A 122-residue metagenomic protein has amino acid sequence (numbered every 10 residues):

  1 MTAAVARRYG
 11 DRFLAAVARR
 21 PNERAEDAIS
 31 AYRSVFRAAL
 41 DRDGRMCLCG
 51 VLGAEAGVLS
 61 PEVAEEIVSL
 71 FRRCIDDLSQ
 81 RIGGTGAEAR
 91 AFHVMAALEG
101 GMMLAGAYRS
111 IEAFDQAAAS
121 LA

Functional and structural regions predicted by a protein language model:
A4, L14-R45: Hydrophobic alpha-helical connector segments
V5-Y9, F13, Y32, I67-C74 (+1 more regions): Hydrophobic/aromatic residues within well-ordered alpha-helical segments
G10, L14, R37, I75-S79 (+2 more regions): Structural signal for well-ordered, non-membrane alpha-helices
F13, V17, P21, A56-S60 (+2 more regions): Short amphipathic alpha-helical interaction patches enriched in hydrophobic/aromatic residues with interspersed Lys/Arg
A28, L40-E65: Amphipathic alpha-helical segments used for helix-helix packing
Y32-F36, C49-G53, V94, L98: Short alpha-helical scaffolding segments that buttress acidic/His motifs in well-ordered protein cores
P61-R72, G83-A122: Hydrophobic/aromatic-rich alpha-helical bundle segments in the mid-to-C-terminal region
